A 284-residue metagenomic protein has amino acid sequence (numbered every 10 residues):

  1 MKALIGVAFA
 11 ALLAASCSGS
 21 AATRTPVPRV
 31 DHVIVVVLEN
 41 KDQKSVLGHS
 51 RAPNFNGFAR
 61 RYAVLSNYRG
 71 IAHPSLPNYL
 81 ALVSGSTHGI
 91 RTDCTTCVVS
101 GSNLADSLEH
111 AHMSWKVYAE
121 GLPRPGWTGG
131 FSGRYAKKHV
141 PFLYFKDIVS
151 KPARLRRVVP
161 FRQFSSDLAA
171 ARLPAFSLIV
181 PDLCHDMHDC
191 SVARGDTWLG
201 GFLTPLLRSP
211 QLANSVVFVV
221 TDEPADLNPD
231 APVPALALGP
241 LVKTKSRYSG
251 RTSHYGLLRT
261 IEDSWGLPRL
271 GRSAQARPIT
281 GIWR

Functional and structural regions predicted by a protein language model:
M1-L4: Positively charged n-region of N-terminal signal peptides that target proteins for export
G6-S16: Bacterial N-terminal signal peptides
S18-R284: N-terminal pro-sequences and low-complexity stem/linker regions of secreted or lumenal proteins
